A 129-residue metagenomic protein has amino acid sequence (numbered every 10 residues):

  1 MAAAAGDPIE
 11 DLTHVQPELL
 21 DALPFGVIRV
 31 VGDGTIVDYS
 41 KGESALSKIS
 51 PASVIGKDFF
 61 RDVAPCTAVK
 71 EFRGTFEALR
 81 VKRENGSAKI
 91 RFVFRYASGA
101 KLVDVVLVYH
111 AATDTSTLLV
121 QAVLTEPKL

Functional and structural regions predicted by a protein language model:
A5-S44: Sensory modules in modular signal-transduction proteins
D33-L129: Sensory/regulatory domains in signal-transduction proteins
